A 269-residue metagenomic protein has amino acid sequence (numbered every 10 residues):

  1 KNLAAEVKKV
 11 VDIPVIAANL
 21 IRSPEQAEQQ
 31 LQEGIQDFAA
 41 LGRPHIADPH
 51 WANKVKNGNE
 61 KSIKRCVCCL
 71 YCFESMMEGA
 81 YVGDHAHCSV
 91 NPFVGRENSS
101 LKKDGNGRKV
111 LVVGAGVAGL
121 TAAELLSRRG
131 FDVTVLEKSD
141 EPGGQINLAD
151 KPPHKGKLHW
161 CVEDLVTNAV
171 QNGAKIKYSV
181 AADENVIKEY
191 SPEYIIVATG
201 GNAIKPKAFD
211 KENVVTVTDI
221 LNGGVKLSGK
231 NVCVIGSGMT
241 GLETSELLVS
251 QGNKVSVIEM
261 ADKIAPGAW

Functional and structural regions predicted by a protein language model:
K1-V113, V117-R128, V133, E141 (+1 more regions): Flavin-dependent oxidoreductase catalytic cores
E6-P14, L165-K177: A structural motif corresponding to the C-terminal end of an alpha-helix and its immediate exit/capping segment
I16-L20, L41-P44, I176-S179, S237 (+1 more regions): Glycine- and other small-residue-rich loops at beta-strand/loop junctions that grip anionic moieties
Q36, P192-E193: Local beta-strand N-terminus motif with an aromatic residue
N53-E60, A208-N222: A short, gly/pro- and small-residue-rich
G107-L136, Y178-S191, T199-A208, T218-A268: Rossmann-like dinucleotide/flavin-binding elements
D132-N172, E246-W269: Rossmann-like dinucleotide-binding cores of NAD(P)H-dependent redox enzymes
